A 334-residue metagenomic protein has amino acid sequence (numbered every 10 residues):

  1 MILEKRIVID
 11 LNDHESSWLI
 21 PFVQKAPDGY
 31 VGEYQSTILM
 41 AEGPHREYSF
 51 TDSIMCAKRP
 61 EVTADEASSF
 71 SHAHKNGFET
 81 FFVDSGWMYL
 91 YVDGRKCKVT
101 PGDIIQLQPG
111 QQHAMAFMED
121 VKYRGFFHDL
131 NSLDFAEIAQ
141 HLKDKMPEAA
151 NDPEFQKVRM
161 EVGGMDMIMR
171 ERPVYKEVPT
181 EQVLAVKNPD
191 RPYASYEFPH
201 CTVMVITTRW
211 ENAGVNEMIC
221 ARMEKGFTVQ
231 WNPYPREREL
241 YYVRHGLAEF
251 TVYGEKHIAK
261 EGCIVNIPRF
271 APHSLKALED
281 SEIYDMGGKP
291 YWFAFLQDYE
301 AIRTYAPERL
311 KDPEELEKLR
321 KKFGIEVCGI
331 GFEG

Functional and structural regions predicted by a protein language model:
M1-I54, K143-V215, Q230, R309-G334: A short, N-terminal "cap"/entry segment at the start of jelly-roll beta-barrel domains of the cupin/DSBH fold
L39-E42, D52-H74, I206, I219-Y234: Conserved short histidine dyad/triad with adjacent acidic residue
T51, Y91-R95, M118, P199 (+2 more regions): Short strand-coil-strand connectors
N76-M88, D93, K225, R236-E249 (+1 more regions): Glycine- and acidic-residue-biased ligand/ion/polar-headgroup-sensing regions
D84-S85, P101, E119, R244-H245 (+2 more regions): A cytosolic small-molecule/anion-sensing beta-strand core signal
W87-Y89, Q112, K122, L240 (+4 more regions): Structural motif
G94-P109, G254-F270: Short acidic-glycine-tyrosine-enriched beta hairpin
P109-A136, R269-F295: Ligand-binding loop in jelly-roll beta-barrel domains
